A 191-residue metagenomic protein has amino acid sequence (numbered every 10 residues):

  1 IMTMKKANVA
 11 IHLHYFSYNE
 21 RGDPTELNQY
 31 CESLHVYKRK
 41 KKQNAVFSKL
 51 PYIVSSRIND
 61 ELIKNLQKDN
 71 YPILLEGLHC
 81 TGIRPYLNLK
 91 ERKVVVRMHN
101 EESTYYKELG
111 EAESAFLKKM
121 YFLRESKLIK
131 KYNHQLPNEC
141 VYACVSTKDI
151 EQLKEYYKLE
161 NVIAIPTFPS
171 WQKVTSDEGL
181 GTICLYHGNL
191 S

Functional and structural regions predicted by a protein language model:
I1-H35, K68-D69: N-terminal subdomain of nucleotide-sugar transferases
M2, I63-K64, E102-Y105, E113-Y142: Membrane-proximal helix-turn-helix segments that form the acceptor-binding/catalytic region of lipid-linked
L34-I63, F116-F122: A short, charged, and often flexible helix/loop element on the N-terminal side of the glycosyltransferase catalytic
I63-G82, K93-V95: Short N-terminal targeting/anchoring amphipathic segment
P72-I73, K90-E113: Active-site proximal beta-strand in glycosyltransferases
L89-E91, H134-P169: Helix-loop-beta element that forms the nucleotide-linked donor phosphate-binding surface in glycosyltransferases
E102, P166-V174: Short beta-strand->alpha-helix junction loop in the catalytic core of nucleotide-activated group-transfer enzymes
D177-S191: Conserved donor-binding/catalytic core segment of Leloir-type glycosyltransferases
